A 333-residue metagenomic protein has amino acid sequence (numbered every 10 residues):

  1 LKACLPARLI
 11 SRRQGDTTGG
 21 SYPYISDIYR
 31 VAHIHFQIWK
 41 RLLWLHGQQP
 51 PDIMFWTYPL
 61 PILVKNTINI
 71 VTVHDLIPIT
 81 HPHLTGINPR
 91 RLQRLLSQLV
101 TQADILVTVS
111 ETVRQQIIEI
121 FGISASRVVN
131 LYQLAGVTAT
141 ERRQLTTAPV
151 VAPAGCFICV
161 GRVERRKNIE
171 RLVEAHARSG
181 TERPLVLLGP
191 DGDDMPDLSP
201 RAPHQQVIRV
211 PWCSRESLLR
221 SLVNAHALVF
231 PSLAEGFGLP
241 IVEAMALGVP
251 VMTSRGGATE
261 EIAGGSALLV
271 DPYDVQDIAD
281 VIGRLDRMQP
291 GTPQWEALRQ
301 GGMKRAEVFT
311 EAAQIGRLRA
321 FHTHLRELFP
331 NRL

Functional and structural regions predicted by a protein language model:
L1-L333: Carbohydrate transferase catalytic cores enriched for Leloir-type hexosyltransferases
